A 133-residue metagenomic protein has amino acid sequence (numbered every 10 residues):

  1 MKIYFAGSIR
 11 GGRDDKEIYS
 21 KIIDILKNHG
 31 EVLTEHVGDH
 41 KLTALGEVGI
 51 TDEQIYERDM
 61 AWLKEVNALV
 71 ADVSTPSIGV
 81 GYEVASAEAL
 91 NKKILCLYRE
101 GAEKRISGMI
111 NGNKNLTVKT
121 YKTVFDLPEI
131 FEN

Functional and structural regions predicted by a protein language model:
M1-N133: Conserved catalytic or regulatory cores that recognize and/or transform ribose-phosphate-containing ligands
